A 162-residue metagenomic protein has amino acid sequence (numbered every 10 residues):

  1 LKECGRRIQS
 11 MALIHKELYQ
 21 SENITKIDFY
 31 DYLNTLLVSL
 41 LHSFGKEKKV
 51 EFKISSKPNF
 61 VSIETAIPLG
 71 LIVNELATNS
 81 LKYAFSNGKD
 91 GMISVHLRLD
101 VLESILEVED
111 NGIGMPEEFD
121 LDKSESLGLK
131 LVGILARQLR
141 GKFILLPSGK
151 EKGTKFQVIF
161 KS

Functional and structural regions predicted by a protein language model:
L1-Q9, L13, K26-S43: Short beta-to-alpha transition helix within the HATPase_c
I14, L18, T35-K49, I72 (+1 more regions): Conserved short alpha-helical segment within the C-terminal cytosolic histidine kinase catalytic core
I24-I27, G45-N74, L81-M92: Conserved short strand/loop->alpha-helix "switch" segment adjacent to the catalytic nucleotide/phosphoryl-transfer site
D90-L102: Short beta-strand/loop element within the Bergerat-fold HATPase_c
I93, T154-F160: Hydrophobic core positions in the C-terminal catalytic ATP-binding module
S104-L129: Glycine-rich/acidic phosphate-handling loop/turn and adjacent ATP-lid/helix of nucleotide-binding kinase/ATPase domains
A136-R137: Detector for a conserved hydrophobic position within an alpha-helical segment of the HATPase_c
R140-S148, K155: Glycine-rich ATP-binding loops of the HATPase_c
